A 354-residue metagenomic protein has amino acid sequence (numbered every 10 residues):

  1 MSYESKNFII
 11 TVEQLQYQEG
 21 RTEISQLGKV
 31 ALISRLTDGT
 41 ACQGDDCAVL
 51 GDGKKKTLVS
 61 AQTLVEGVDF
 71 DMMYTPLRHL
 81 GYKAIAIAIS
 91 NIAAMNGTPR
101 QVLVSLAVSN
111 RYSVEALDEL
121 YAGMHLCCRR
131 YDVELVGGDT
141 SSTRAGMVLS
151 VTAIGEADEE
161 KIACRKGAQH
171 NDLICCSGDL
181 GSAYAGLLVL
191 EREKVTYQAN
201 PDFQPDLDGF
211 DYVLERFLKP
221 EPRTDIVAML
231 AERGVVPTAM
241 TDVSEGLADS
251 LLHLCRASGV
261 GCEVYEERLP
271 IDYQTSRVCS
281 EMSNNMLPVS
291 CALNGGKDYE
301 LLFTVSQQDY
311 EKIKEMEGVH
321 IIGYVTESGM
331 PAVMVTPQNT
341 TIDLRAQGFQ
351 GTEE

Functional and structural regions predicted by a protein language model:
M1-P76, M95, V104, G123 (+1 more regions): Extreme N-terminal cap/leader segments of soluble proteins
S2-L32, R111-E134, S142-L149, I154 (+2 more regions): Glycine-/charge-enriched secondary-structure boundary and capping motifs
A41, M73-I87, R111-A122: Glycine-rich anion/phosphate-binding loops
V49, A88, N96, L135 (+4 more regions): Residue-level signal for inorganic ion chemistry
K54, L64, R100-E193, Y324: Glycine-rich anion-binding loops of enzyme active sites
E66-Y74, A157, L207-V213, N285: Glycine/charged-rich beta-loop-alpha catalytic/anionic-binding loops adjacent to active sites
G186-F203, L207: Short, compositionally biased
Q204-H253: Polyanion-binding loop/helix "lid" in catalytic or ligand-binding cores
